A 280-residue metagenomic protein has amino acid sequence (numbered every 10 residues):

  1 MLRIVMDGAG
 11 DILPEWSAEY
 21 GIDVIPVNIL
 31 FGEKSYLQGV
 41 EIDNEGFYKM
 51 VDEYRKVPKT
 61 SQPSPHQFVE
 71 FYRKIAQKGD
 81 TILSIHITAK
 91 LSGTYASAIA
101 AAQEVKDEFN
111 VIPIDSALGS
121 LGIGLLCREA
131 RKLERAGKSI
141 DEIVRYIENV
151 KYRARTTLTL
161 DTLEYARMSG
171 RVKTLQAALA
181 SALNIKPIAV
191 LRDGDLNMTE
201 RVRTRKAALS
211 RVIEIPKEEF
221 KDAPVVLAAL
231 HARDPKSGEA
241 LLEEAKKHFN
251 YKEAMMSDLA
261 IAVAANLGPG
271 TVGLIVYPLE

Functional and structural regions predicted by a protein language model:
M1, K78-T81, N250: Short loop/turn motifs at secondary-structure junctions
M1, P58-K59, I85, A117 (+1 more regions): Short, contiguous strand/loop micro-motifs
R3, A9-D23, N28-L30, K90-E104 (+2 more regions): Mixed-charge interfacial surface used for oligomerization/domain docking and macromolecular partner engagement
R3-Q62: N-terminal glycine-rich anion-binding loop in soluble enzyme alpha/beta folds
Q38, I42, P63-H66, A117 (+2 more regions): Residues at secondary-structure transition points
N44-Y48, Q77, I99-E104: A short glycine/small-residue-enriched secondary-structure motif
Y48-S64, R192-K206: Acidic/glycine-enriched edge-of-secondary-structure segments
E53-K56, Q62-A89, A96, A100 (+1 more regions): Glycine-rich phosphate- or other oxyanion-binding loops that anchor nucleotides, phosphorylated ligands
